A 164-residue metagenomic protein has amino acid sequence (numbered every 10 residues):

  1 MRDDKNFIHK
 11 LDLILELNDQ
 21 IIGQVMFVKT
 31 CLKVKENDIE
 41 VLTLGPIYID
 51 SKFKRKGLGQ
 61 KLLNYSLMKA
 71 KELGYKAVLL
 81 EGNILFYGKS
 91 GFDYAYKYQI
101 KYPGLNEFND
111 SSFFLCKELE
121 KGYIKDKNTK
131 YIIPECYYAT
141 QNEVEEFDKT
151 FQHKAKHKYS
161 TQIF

Functional and structural regions predicted by a protein language model:
M1-L32: Active-site rim helix/loop that mediates acceptor-substrate recognition in acyltransferases
K10-N18, Y48, Y75, L79-G82: Internal, conserved structured core segments that host functional sites
L17-D19, K52, E118-Y123: Short loop segments at secondary-structure junctions
C31-L44, K54: A conserved beta-turn-beta hairpin within the catalytic core of GNAT-like acetyltransferases that forms part
L44, I49, R55-M68, L79-L80: Conserved acetyl-CoA-binding loop-helix of GNAT-fold acetyltransferases
E72-Y75, G82-N109: Conserved active-site alpha-helix within GNAT-family acetyltransferase domains
P103-D148: C-terminal "cap" of GNAT-fold acetyltransferases
E143-F164: Charged phosphate-binding loop/patch that engages nucleotide di/tri-phosphates or the phosphate backbone of nucleic
